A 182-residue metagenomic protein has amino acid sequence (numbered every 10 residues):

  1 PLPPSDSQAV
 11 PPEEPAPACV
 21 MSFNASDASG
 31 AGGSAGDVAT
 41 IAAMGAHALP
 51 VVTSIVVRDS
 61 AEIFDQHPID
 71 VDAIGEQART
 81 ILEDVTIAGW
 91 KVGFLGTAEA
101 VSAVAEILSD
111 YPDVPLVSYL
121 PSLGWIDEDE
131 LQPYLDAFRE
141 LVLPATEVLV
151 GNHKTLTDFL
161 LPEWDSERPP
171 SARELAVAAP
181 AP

Functional and structural regions predicted by a protein language model:
P3-S22, V38-W125, Q132: Conserved N-terminal subdomain of the carbohydrate kinase-like
F23-A35: N-terminal beta1-alpha1 ligand-phosphate binding loop
D27, A98, G124, L156-T157: Glycine-rich nucleotide phosphate-binding loop and flanking beta-alpha elements of Rossmann-like dinucleotide-binding
G36, E76, A103, A137 (+2 more regions): Short Gly/charged-rich anion-binding patches and loops
E130-P182: Conserved phosphate/ATP/ADP-binding segment of small-molecule kinases
